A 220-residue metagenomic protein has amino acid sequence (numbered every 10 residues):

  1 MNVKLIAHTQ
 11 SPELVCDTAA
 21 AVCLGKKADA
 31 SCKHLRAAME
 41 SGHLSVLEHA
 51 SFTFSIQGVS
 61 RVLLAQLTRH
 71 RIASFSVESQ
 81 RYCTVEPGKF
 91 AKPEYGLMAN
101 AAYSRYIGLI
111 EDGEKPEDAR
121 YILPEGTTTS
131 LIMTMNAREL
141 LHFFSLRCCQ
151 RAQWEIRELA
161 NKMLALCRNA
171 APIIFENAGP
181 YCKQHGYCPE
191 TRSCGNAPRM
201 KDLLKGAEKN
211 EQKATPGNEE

Functional and structural regions predicted by a protein language model:
M1-E220: Family-specific signature for flavin-dependent thymidylate synthase
